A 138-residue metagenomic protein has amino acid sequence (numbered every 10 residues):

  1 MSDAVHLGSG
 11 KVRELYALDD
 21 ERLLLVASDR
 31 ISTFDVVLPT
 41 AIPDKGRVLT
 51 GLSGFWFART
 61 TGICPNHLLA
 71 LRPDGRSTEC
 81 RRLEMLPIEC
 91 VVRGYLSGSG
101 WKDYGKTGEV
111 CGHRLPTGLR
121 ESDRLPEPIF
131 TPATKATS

Functional and structural regions predicted by a protein language model:
M1-T137: Active-site loop/lid in soluble adenylation, ligation, and acyl-transfer enzymes
